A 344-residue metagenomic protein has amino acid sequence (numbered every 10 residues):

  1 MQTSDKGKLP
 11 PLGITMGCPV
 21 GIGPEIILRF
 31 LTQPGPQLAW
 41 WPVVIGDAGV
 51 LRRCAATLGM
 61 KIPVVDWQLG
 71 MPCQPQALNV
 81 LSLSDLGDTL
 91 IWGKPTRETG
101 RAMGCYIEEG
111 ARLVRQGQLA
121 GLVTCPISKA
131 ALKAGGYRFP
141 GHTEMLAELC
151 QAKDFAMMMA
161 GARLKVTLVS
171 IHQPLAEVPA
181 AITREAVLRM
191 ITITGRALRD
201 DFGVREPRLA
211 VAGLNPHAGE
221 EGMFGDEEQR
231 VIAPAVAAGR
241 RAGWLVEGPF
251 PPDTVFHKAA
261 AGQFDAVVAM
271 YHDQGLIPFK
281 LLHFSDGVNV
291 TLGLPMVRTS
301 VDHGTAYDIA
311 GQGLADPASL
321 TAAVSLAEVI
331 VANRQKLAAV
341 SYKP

Functional and structural regions predicted by a protein language model:
M1-H142, A181, E185-M270, Q274-K280 (+4 more regions): Contiguous, glycine/small-aliphatic-enriched amphipathic segments in soluble metabolic enzymes
A134-A156: Glycine/threonine-rich beta-strand-loop-alpha-helix active-site module that forms ligand/phosphate-binding
L149-L164, L294-D308: Short, flexible loop segments at boundaries between secondary-structure elements
M159-R189: Ligand-binding beta-strand-loop-alpha-helix segment within the catalytic cores of soluble metabolic enzymes
